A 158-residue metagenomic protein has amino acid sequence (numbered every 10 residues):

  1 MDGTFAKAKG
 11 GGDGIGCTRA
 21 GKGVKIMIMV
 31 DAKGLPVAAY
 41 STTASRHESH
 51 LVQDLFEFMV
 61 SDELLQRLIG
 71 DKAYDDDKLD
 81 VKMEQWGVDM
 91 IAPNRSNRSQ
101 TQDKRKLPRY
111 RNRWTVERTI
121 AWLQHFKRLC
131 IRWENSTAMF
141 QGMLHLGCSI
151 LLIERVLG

Functional and structural regions predicted by a protein language model:
M1-G14, V30-D31: Active-site- or DNA-interface-adjacent structural scaffold in DNA-acting proteins
D2, I28-M29, G34, V52 (+5 more regions): Mobile genetic element proteins and their domesticated derivatives, centered on retroelements and DNA transposons
G16-R19: Short Gly/Pro-enriched turn/cap motifs at secondary-structure boundaries
G23-M27: Short glycine-rich loop/turn motifs
Y40-D62, R67: Active-site beta-loop-alpha junctions of metal-dependent nucleic acid enzymes, especially the RNase H-like/DDE
S45, L64-S136: Helix-centered, glycine/charged polyanion-binding patches within enzymatic domains that contact phosphate-containing
M143-G158: Charged phosphate-binding loop/patch that engages nucleotide di/tri-phosphates or the phosphate backbone of nucleic
